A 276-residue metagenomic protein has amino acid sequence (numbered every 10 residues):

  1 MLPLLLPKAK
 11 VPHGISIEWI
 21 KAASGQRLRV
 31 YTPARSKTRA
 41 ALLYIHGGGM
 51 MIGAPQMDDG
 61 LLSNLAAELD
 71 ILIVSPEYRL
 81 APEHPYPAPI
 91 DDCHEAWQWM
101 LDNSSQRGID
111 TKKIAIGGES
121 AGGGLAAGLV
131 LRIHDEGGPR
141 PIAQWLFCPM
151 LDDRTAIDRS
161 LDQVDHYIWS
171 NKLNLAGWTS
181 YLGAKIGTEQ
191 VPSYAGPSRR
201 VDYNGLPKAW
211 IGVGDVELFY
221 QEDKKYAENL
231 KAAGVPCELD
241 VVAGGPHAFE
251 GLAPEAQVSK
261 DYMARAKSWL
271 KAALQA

Functional and structural regions predicted by a protein language model:
M1-I20: An N-terminal hydrophobic leader/cap segment in hydrolases
G14-A276: Alpha/beta-hydrolase superfamily serine-hydrolase fold, recognizing
